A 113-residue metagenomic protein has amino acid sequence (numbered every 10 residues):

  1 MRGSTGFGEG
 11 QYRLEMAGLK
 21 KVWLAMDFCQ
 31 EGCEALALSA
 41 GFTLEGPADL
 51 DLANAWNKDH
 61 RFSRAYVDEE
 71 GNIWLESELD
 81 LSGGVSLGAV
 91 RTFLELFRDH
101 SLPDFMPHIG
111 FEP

Functional and structural regions predicted by a protein language model:
M1-E45: N-terminal catalytic cores of peptidoglycan-degrading enzymes
M1-R2, N57, S101-F105: Hydrophobic, Leu/Ile/Phe/Ala-enriched alpha-helical segments that form helix-helix packing faces
L24, A48, V85: Short acidic, gly/pro-rich beta-turn/loop elements at beta-sheet edges and active-site/ligand-binding grooves
C29, A37-S39, L50-A53, D80 (+1 more regions): Surface-exposed beta-strand edges and their flanking turn/coil or helix-capping segments
E34-E76: Short, internal acidic amphipathic alpha-helical interface segments that mediate docking to partner proteins
A65-E95, D99, M106-P113: Well-ordered alpha/beta subsegment
